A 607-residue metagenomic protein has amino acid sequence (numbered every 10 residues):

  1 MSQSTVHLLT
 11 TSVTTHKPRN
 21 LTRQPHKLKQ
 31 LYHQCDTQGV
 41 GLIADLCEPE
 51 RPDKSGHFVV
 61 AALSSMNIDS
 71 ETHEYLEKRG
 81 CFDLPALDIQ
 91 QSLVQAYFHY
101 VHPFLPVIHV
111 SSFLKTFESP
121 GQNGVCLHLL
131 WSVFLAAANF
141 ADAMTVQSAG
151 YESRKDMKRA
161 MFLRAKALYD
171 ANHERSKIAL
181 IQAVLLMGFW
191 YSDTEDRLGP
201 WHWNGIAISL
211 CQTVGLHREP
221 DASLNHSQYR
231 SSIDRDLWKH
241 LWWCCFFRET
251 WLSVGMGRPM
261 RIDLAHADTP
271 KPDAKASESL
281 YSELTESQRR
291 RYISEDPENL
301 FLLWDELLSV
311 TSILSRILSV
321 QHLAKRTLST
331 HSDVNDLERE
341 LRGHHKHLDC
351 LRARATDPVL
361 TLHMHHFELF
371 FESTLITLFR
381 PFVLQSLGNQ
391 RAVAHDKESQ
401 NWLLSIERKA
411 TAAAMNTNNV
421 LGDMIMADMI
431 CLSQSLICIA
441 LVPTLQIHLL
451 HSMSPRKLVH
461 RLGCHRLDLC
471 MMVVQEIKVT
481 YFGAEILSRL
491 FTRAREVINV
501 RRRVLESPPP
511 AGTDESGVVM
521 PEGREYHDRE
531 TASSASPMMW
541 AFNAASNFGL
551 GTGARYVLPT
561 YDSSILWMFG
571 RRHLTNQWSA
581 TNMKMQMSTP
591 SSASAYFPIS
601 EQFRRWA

Functional and structural regions predicted by a protein language model:
M1-D36, L42, A394-N401, S405 (+2 more regions): C-terminal, low-complexity intrinsically disordered regions in eukaryotic proteins
M1-Y100, A136, S294-S329, A392: Intrinsically disordered, low-complexity activation-like regions
M66-S70, L216-E219, S279-L284: Mobile beta-alpha loop/short-helix "lid" or hinge segments that flank ligand
R79-Q91, S112-W131, Y151-P220, H226-H266 (+7 more regions): Extended, leucine-rich alpha-helical cores of fungal transcription factors
Y100-V107: The first (N-terminal) embedded transmembrane alpha-helix
L130-A138: Transmembrane alpha-helices of multi-pass small-molecule transport proteins
F140-Q147: Transmembrane alpha-helix boundary signature
K275-Y292: A short, charged helix-loop
